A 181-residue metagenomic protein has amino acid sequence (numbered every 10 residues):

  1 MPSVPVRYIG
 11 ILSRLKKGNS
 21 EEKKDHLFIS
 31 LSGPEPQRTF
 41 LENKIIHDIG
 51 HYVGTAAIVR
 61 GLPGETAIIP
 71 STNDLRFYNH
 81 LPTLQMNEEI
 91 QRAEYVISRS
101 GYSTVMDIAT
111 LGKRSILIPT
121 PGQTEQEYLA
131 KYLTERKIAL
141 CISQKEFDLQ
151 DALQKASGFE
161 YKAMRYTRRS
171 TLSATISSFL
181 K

Functional and structural regions predicted by a protein language model:
M1-Y8: Active-site-proximal region of nucleotide-activated glycan assembly enzymes, centered on histidine/acidic-rich loops
R7, F77-N79, S115-T120: Short hydrophobic/aromatic-enriched beta-strand-loop microsegments
G10-Y95, V105: Donor-nucleotide binding loops and adjacent catalytic segments primarily of GT-B fold Leloir glycosyltransferases
I11-S13, H80-L84, Y102, T120-E125 (+1 more regions): Short, acidic/turn-prone active-site loops that include or flank metal/cofactor- and phosphate-binding residues
L84-Q85, T104, D148, T171 (+1 more regions): Short acidic active-site motifs
M86-Y128: A donor-sugar binding/catalytic signature common to diverse glycosyltransferases and related nucleotide-sugar
T110-F159: Nucleotide-sugar donor-binding patch of glycosyltransferase catalytic domains
D151-K181: C-terminal amphipathic helix plus adjacent low-complexity, charged tail appended to glycosyltransferase catalytic
